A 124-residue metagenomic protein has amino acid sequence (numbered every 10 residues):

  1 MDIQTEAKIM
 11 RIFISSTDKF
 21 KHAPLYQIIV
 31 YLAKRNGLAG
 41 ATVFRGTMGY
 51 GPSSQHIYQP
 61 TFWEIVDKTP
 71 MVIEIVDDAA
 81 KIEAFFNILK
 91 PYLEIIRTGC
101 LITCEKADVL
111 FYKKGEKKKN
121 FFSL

Functional and structural regions predicted by a protein language model:
M1-L124: Positively charged, small/polar-rich N-terminal and surface patches that mediate targeting and assembly and bind
